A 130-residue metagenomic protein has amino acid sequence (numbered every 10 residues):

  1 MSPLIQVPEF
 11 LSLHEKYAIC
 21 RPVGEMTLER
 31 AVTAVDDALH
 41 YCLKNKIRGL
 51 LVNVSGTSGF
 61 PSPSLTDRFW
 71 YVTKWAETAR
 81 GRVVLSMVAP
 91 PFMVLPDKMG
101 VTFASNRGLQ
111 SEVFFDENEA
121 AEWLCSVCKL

Functional and structural regions predicted by a protein language model:
S2-L130: Amphipathic, Lys/Arg-enriched alpha-helical "gate/interface" segment within cytosolic domains that mediates
